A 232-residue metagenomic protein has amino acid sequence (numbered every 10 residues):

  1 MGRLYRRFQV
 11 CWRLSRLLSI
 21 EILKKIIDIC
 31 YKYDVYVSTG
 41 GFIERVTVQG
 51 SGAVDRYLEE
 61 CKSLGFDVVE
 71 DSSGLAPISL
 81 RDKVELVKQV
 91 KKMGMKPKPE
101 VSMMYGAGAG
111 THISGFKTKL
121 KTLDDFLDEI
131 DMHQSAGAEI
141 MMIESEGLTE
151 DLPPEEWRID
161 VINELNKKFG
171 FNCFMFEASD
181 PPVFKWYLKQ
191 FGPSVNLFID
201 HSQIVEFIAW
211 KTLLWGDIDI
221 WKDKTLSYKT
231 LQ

Functional and structural regions predicted by a protein language model:
M1, C30, E60-C61, V90 (+3 more regions): Generic structural signal for hydrophobic
M1-L14, E59-V69, S135: Catalytic domains of carbohydrate-active enzymes, especially glycoside hydrolases
R6-V10, V37-G41, V69-D71, P97-V101 (+3 more regions): Hydrophobic faces of well-ordered beta-strands that scaffold small-molecule active sites in alpha/beta enzyme cores
C11-R16, S38-A53, A76-P77, M103-L127 (+2 more regions): Active-site mouth loops of central-metabolism enzymes
R13-R16, D71-A76, T111-L120, T149-E155 (+2 more regions): Glycine-rich tight-turn/loop motif centered on a GG-T
R16-I29, V46-Y57, S73-A109, T149-I162 (+2 more regions): Active-site-adjacent beta->alpha loops and helix N-cap segments on the catalytic face of soluble alpha/beta enzymes
H133-R158: Active-site rim beta-loop-alpha module in soluble metabolic enzymes
N163-Q232: C-terminal alpha-helical cap/extension of soluble enzyme domains
